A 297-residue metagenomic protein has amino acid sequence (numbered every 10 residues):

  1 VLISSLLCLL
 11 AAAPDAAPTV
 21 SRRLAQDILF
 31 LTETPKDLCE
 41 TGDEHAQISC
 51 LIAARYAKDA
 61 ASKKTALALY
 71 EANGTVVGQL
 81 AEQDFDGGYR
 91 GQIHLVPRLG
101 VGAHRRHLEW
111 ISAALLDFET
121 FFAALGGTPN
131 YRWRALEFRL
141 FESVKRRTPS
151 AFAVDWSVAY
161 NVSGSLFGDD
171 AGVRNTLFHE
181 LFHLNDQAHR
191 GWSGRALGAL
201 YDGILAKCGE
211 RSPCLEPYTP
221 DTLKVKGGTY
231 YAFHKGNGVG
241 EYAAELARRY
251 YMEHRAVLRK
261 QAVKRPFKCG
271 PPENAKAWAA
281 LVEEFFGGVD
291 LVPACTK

Functional and structural regions predicted by a protein language model:
V1-L9: Bacterial N-terminal signal peptides
A12, G42-E44, A54, S212 (+2 more regions): Extracellular/secretory pathway and lumenal proteins
P14-R55: Intrinsically disordered, low-structural-confidence terminal and linker regions
T19, R106-E109, A113, C269 (+1 more regions): Alpha-helix boundary/N-cap detector
D27, A114-D117, A277-E284: Charge-rich, solvent-exposed alpha-helical interaction surfaces
A53, D59-F167: Auxiliary, metal-adjacent structural segments of Zn-dependent hydrolase domains
P129-K297: Active-site-flanking segments in enzyme catalytic domains
